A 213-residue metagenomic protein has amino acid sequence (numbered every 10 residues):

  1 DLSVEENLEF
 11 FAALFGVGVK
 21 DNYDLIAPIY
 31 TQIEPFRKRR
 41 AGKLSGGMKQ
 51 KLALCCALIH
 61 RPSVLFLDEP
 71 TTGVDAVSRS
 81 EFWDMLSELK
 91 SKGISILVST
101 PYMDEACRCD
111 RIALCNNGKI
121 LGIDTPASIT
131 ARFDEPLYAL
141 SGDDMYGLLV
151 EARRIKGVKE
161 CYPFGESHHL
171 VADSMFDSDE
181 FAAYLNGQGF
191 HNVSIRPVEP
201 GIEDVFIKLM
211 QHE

Functional and structural regions predicted by a protein language model:
R40-L44: Conserved ABC ATPase signature
L54: Hydrophobic anchor residue at the start of the ABC signature
R61: Conserved catalytic motifs of ABC-family nucleotide-binding domains
L65-D68: Catalytic Walker B motif of ABC-type/P-loop ATPase nucleotide-binding domains
D134-E213: Short, charged/small-residue-rich alpha-helical element at the C-terminal edge of ABC transporter nucleotide-binding
